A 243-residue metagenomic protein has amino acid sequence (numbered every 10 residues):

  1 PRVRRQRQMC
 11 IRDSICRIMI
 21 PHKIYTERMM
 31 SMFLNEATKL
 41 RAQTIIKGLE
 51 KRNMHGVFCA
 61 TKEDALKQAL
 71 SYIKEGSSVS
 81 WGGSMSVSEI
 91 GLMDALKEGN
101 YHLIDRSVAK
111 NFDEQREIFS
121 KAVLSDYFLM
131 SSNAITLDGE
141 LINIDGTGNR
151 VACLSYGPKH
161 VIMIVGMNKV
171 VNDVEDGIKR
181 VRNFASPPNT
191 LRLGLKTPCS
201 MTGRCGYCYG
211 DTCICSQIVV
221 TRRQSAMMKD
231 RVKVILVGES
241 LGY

Functional and structural regions predicted by a protein language model:
P1, F119-S120, C153: Short secondary-structure boundary/capping segments
P1-D13: Single conserved hydrophobic/aromatic residue that forms the stacking wall/gate of nucleotide- or nucleobase-binding
I11-S31: Short, Lys/Arg-enriched N-terminal segments with co-localized hydrophobic residues within the first ~10-30 amino acids
S31-T38: Glycine- and acidic-residue-enriched helix-capping/strand-helix junction motifs
T38-F119, L124-L129: N-terminal active-site beta-alpha-beta segment that forms phosphate/nucleotide-binding and substrate-recognition loops
V123-Y243: Conserved phosphate- and dinucleotide-binding cores of soluble alpha/beta proteins, encompassing both enzyme active
